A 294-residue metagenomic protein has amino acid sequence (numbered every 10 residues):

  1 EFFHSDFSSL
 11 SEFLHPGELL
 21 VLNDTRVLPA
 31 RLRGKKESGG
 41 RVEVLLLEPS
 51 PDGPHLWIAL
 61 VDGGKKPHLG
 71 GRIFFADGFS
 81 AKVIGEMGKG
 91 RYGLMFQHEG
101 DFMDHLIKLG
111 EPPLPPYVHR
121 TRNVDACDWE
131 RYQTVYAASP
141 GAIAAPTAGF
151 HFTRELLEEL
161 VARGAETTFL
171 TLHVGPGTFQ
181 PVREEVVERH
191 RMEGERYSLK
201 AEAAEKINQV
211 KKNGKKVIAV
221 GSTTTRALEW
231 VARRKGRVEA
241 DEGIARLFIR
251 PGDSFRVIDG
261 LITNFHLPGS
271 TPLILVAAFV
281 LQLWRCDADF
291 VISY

Functional and structural regions predicted by a protein language model:
E1-Y294: Surface-exposed, charge/polar-rich loops and edge strands
